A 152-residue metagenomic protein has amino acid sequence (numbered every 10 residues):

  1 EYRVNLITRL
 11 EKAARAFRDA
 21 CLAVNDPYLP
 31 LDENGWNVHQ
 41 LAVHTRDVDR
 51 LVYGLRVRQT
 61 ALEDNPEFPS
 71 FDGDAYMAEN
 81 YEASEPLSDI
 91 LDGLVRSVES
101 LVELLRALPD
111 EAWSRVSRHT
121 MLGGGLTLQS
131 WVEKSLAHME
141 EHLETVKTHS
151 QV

Functional and structural regions predicted by a protein language model:
E1-I7: Terminal targeting/low-complexity segments that flank the catalytic cores of oxidoreductases
I7, E11-A14, G35, A42 (+4 more regions): Generic structural concept
R9-A13, R18-L22, A75-S114: Acidic/histidine-rich alpha-helical segments that form the ligand environment of transition-metal centers
P27-G73, S117-V152: Short, contiguous alpha-helical
